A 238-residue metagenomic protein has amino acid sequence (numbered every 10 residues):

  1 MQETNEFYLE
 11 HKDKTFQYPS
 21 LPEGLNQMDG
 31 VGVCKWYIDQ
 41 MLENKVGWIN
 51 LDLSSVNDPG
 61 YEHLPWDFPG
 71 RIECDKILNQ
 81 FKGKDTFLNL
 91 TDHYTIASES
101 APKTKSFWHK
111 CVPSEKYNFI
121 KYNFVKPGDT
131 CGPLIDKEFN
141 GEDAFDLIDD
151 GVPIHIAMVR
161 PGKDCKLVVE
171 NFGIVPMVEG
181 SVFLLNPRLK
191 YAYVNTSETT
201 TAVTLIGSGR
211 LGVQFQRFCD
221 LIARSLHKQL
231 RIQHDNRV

Functional and structural regions predicted by a protein language model:
M1-S114: Non-heme Fe(II)/2-oxoglutarate
F107-V182: Catalytic core of non-heme Fe(II) oxygenases with the double-stranded beta-helix
N123, V194-N195: Asparagine-centered polar/low-complexity signal
I148-D150, N195-E198: Short glycine/proline-enriched turns and hinge-like loops at secondary-structure junctions
P153-V159, V182-L184, E198-R217: A short hydrophobic beta-strand segment most commonly corresponding to one strand of the jelly-roll/cupin
D164, F183, R188-Y193: Histidine-centered metal-chelating micro-motifs
E170-F172, R188, T196-E198, S208: An acidic- and aromatic-residue-enriched active-site/binding cleft used to recognize and process polar
T204-V238: Long, compositionally biased interface segments
